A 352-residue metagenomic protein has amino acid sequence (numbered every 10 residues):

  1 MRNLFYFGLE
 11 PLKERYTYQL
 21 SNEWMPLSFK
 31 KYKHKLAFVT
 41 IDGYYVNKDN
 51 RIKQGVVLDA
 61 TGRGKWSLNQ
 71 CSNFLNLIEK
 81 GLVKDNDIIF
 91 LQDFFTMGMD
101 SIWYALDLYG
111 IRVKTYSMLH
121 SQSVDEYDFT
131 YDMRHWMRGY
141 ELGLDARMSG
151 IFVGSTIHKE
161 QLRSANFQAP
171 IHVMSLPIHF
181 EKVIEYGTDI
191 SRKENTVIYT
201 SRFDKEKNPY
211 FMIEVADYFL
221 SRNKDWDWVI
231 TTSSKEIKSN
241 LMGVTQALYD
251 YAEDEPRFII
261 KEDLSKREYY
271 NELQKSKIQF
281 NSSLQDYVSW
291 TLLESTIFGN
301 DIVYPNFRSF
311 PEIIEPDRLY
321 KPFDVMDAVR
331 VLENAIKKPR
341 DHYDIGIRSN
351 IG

Functional and structural regions predicted by a protein language model:
M1-S101: N-terminal pre-catalytic "stem/leader" segment of glycosyltransferase-like enzymes
Y131-I151: Membrane-proximal helix-turn-helix segments that form the acceptor-binding/catalytic region of lipid-linked
A146-Y186: Donor nucleotide-sugar binding/catalytic pocket of nucleotide-sugar-dependent glycosyltransferases
T188-K207, I213-L220, W228-V229: Conserved donor-binding/catalytic core segment of Leloir-type glycosyltransferases
D227-Q246, E262: Glycosyltransferase donor-sugar binding loop
M242-R267: Nucleotide-activated donor-binding/catalytic signature segment of Leloir-type glycosyltransferases, i.e., the conserved
S283-L284: Aromatic "clamp/platform" in nucleotide-sugar-dependent glycosyltransferases that forms part of the donor/acceptor
Y304, P311-N334: Change "using UDP/GDP/dTDP sugars" to "using nucleotide sugars
